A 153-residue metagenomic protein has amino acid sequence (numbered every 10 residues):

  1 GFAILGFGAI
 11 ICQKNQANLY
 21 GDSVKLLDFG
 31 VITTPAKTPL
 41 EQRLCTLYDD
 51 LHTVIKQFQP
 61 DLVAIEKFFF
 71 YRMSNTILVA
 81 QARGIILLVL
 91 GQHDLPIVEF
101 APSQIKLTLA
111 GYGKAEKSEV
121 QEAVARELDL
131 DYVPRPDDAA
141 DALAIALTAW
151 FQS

Functional and structural regions predicted by a protein language model:
F2-S153: Phosphate- and other anionic-substrate recognition elements at nucleic-acid/protein interfaces
